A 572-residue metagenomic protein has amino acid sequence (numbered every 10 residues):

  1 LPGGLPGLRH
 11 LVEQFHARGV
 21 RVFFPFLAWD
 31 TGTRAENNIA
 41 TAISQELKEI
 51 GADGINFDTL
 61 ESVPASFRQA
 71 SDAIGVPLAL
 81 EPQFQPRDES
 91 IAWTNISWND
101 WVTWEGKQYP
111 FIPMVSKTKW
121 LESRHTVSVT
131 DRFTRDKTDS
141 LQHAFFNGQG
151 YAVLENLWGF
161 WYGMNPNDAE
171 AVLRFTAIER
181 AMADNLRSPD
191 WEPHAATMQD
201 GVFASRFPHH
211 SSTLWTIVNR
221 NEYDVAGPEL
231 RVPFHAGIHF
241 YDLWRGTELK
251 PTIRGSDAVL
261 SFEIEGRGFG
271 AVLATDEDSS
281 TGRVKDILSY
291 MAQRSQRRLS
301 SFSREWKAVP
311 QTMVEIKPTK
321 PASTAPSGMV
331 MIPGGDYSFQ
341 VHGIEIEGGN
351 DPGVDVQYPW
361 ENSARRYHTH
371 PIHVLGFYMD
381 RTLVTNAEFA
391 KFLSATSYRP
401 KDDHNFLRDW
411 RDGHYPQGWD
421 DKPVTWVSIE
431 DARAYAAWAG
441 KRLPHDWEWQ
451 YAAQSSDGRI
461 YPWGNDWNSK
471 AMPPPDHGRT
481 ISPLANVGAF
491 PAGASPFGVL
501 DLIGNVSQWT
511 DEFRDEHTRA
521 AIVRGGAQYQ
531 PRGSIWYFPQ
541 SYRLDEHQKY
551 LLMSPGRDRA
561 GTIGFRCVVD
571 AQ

Functional and structural regions predicted by a protein language model:
L1-F24: Aromatic- and glycine-enriched glycan-recognition loops and surfaces that form the carbohydrate-binding subsites
D30, A35-N95: Active-site neighborhood of glycoside hydrolase catalytic domains
I74-E229, F234: Active-site-proximal substrate-binding groove within the catalytic cores of carbohydrate-active enzymes
H239-S261, V356: Solvent-exposed beta-strand/loop surfaces of large extracellular or lumenal domains
S256-Y290: C-terminal beta-strand-rich structural cap/linker in extracellular carbohydrate-active enzymes
S280-W447, Q454-R459, Y550-Q572: Extended beta-strand/loop cores of jelly-roll/beta-sandwich
I332, R399, H404-K549, G556-G561: Functional-site microenvironments in short loops/helix caps that host divalent-cation chemistry
